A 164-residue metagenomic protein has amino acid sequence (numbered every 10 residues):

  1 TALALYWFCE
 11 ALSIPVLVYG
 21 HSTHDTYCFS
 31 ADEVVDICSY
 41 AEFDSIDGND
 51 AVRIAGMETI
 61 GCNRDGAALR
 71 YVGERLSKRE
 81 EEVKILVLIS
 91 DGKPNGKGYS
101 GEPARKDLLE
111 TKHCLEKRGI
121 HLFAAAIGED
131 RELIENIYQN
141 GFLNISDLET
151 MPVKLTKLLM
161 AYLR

Functional and structural regions predicted by a protein language model:
T1-R164: Acidic, glycine-rich A-domain
